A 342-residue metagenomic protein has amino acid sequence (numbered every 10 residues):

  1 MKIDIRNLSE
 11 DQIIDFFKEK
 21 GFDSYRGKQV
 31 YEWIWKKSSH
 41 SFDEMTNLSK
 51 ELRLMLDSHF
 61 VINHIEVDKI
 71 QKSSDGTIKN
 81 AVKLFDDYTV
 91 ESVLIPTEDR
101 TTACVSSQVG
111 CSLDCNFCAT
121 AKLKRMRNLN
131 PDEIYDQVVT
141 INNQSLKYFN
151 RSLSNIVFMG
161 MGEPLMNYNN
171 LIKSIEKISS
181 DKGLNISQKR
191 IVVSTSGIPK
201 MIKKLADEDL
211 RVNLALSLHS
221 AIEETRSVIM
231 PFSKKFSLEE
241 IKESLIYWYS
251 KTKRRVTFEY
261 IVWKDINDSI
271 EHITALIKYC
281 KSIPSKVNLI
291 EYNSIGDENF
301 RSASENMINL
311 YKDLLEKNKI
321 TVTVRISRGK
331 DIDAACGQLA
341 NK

Functional and structural regions predicted by a protein language model:
M1-T89, P96, I246-R255, V262-K342: Auxiliary Fe-S-binding modules of radical SAM enzymes
E10, S112, I198-K200, E223 (+1 more regions): Alpha-helix N-cap/helix-start and coil->helix boundary motif
S73, S106-S107, S194, S217: Short linear Ser/Thr-Pro motifs
I78, V90, T101-V105, L113 (+1 more regions): Generic beta-strand structural signal
L94-I95, N170: Residue-level structural signal for beta-strand termini and adjacent loop
P96-V139: Canonical Radical SAM [4Fe-4S] cluster-binding loop centered on the CxxxCxxC motif and its immediate flanking residues
N142-N318: Conserved AdoMet/S-adenosylmethionine-binding subsite of the radical SAM
